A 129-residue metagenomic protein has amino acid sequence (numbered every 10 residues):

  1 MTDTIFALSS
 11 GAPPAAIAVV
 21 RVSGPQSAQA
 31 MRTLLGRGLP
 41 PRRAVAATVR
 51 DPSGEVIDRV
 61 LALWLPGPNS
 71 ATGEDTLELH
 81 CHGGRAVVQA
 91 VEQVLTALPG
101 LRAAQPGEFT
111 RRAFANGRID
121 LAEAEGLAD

Functional and structural regions predicted by a protein language model:
M1-D129: A glycine-rich (often HGG/GG-containing) alpha/beta subdomain
